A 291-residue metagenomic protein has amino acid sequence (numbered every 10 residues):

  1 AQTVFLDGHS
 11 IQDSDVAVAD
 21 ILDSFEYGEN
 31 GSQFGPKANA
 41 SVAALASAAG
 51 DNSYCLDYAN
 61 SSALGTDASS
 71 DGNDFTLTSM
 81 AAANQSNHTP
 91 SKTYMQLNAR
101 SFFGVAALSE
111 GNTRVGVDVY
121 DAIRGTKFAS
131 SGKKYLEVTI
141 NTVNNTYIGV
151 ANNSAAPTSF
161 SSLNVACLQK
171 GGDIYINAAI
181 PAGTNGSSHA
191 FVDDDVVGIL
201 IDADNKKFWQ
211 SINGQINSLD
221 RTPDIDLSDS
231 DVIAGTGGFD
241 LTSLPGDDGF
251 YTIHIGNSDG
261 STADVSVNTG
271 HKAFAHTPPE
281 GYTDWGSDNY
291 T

Functional and structural regions predicted by a protein language model:
A1, A44-G50, R124-K134, S187-D194 (+1 more regions): Extracellular/lumenal carbohydrate-interaction signature centered on repeated Trp-anchored short motifs
Q2-S91, W209, I216-F239, G260-T291: Extended recognition patches within non-cytosolic domains
T3-V4, L56-D57, D67, L136-I140 (+3 more regions): Short hydrophobic/aromatic patches on beta-strands that form ligand-binding or substrate-lining surfaces
D7-G8, F191-K207: Localized edge beta-strand/strand-to-loop motifs within extracellular or lumenal beta-rich domains
G104-A129, P181-G186: Secreted extracellular polysaccharide-interacting domains
V115-G171: Secretory/extracellular carbohydrate-interaction modules and structurally similar beta-sandwich "look-alikes"
T146-S154, K207-I216: Short, surface-exposed beta-strand/strand-loop-strand elements in extracellular ectodomains
I174-V196: Short, aromatic/His-centered strand-loop micro-motif at the edge of beta-sheets
